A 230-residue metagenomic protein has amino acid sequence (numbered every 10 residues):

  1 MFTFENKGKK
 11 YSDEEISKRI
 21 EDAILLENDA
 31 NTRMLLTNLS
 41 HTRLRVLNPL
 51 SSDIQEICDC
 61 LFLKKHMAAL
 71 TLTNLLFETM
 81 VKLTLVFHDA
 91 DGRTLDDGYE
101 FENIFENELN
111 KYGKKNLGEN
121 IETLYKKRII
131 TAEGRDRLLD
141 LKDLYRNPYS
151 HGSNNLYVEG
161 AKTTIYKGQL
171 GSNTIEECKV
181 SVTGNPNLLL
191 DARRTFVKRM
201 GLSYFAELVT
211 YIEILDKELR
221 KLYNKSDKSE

Functional and structural regions predicted by a protein language model:
M1-M67: Charged alpha-helical initiation segments
E5-N28, R43, G98, E102 (+6 more regions): Intrinsic-disorder-associated interaction segments
R19, N120-T123, Y211-I214, E218: Charge-rich, solvent-exposed alpha-helical interaction surfaces
A23-M34, Y112, N116, R128 (+2 more regions): Short, flexible helical or helix-coil boundary motifs
L39-K115, E133-D136: Amphipathic alpha-helical interface elements
T94-D97, K126-K127, K162: Short helix-coil transition/hinge motifs at the ends and kinks of transmembrane helices, capturing the brief
K114-G134: ...with weaker cross-activation on analogous glycine-rich loops/strands in unrelated enzymes
R128-E230: Charge-enriched, short contiguous segments at helix-coil
